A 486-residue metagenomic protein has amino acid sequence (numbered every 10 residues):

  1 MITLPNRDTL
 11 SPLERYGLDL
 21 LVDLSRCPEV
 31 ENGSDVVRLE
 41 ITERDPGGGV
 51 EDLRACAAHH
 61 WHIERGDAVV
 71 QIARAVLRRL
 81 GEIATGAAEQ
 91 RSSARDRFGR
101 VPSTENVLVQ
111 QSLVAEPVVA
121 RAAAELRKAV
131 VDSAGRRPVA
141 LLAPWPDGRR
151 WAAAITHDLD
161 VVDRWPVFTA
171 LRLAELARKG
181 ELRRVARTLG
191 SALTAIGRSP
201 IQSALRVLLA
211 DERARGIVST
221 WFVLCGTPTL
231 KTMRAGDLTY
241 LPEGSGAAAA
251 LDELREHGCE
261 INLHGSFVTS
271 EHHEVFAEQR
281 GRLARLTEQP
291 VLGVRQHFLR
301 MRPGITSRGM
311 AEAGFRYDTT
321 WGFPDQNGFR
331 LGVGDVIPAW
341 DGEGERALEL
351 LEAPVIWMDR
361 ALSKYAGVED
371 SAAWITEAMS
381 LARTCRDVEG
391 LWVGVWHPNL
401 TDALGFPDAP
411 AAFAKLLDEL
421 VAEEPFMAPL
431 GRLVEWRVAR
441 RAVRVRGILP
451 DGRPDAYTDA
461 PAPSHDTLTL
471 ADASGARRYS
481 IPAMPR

Functional and structural regions predicted by a protein language model:
M1-Y240, D335, G342, R346-R486: Terminal accessory/targeting
G148, A250, N262, G293 (+3 more regions): Glycine-centered flexibility motif
R187, A204-E312, R316: Long, K/E/R/D-enriched contiguous segments that form extended
N262-H264, T320-G322, V395-H397: Short acidic/histidine-rich active-site segments
F267-E352, T401-A412, D418-V421: Catalytic domains of cell-wall/extracellular-matrix polysaccharide-remodeling enzymes, centered on de-N-acetylation
